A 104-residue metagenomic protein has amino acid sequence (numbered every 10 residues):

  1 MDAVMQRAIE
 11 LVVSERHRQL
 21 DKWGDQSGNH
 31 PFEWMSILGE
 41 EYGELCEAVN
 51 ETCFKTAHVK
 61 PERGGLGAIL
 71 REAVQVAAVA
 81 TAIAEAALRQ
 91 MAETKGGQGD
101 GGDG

Functional and structural regions predicted by a protein language model:
M1-G104: Flexible "arm" and connector segments at domain edges
